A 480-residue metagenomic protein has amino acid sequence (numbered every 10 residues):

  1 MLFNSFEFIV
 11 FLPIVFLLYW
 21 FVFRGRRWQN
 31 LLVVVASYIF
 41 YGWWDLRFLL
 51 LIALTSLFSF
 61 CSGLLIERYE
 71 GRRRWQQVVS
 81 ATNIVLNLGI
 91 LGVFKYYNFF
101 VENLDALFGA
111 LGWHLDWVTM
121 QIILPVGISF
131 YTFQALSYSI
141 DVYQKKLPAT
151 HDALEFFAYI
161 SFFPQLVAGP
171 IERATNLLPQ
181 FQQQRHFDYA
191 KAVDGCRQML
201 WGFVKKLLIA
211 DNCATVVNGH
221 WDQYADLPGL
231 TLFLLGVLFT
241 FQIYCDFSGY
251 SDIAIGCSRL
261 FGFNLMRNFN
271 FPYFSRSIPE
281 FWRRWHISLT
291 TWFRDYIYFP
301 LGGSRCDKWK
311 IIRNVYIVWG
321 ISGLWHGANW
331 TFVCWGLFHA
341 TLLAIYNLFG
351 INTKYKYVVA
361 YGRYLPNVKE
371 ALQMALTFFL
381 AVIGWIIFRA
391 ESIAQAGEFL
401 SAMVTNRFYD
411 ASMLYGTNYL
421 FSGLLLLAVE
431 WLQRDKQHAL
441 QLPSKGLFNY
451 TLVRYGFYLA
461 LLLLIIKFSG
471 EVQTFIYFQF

Functional and structural regions predicted by a protein language model:
M1-Q479: Membrane-embedded transmembrane alpha-helical bundles that form the catalytic cores of multi-pass lipid-modifying
